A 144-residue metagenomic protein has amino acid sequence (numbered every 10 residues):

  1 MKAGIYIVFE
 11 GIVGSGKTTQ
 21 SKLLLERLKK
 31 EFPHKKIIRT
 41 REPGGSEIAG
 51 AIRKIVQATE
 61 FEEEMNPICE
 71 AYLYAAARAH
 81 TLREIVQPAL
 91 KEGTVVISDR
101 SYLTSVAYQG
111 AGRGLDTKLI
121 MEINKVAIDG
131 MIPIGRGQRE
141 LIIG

Functional and structural regions predicted by a protein language model:
M1-Y6: Extreme N-terminal, non-catalytic leader segments that precede Walker-type/kinase nucleotide-binding cores
V8-G11, I97-S98: Generic enzyme active-site microenvironment
G14: Walker A (P-loop) phosphate-binding loop of P-loop NTPases
K17: Conserved lysine of the Walker
Q20, L24: Hydrophobic positions on the alpha1 helix immediately C-terminal to the Walker A/P-loop
E31-E122, A127-I128: ATP-dependent small-molecule kinase phosphotransfer cores that center on conserved nucleotide phosphate-binding segments
I132-G144: Phosphate-binding glycine-rich loops and their immediate beta-loop-alpha structural context
